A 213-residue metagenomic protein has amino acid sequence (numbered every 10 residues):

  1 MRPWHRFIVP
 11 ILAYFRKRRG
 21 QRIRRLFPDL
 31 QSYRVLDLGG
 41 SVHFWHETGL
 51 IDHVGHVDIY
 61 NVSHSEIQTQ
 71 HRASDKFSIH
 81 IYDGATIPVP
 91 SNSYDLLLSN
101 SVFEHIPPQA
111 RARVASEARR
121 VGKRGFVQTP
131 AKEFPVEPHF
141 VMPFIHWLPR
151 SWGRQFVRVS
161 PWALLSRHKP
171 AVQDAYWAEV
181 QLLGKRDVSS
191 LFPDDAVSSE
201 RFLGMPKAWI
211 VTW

Functional and structural regions predicted by a protein language model:
M1-D29: Class I SAM-dependent methyltransferase Rossmann-like catalytic core, especially the SAM/SAH-binding loop
L36-T86: Class I SAM-dependent methyltransferase SAM/SAH-binding core
L98: A conserved beta-strand element that flanks and buttresses the S-adenosyl-L-methionine
S101-H105: Short catalytic micro-motifs in class I SAM-dependent methyltransferases
A112-R124: A short glycine-rich, Lys/Arg-flanked "PGG" loop and its adjoining helix->strand segment in the class I
R124-F156: Conserved class I S-adenosyl-L-methionine
D174-A196: Short alpha-helix
D194-M205: Conserved S-adenosyl-L-methionine
